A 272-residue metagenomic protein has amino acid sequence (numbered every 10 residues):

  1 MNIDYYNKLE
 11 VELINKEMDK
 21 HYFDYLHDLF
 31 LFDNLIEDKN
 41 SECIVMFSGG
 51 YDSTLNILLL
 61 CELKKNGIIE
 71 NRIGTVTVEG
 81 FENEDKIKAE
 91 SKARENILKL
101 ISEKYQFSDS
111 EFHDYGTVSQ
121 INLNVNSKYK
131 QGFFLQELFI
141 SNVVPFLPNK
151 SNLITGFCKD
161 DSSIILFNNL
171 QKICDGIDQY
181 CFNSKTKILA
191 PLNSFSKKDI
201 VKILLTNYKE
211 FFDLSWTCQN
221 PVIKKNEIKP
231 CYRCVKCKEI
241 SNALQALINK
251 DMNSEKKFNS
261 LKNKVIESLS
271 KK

Functional and structural regions predicted by a protein language model:
N2-K272: Nucleotide-activated chemistry modules centered on ATP-dependent adenylation/adenylyltransferase
